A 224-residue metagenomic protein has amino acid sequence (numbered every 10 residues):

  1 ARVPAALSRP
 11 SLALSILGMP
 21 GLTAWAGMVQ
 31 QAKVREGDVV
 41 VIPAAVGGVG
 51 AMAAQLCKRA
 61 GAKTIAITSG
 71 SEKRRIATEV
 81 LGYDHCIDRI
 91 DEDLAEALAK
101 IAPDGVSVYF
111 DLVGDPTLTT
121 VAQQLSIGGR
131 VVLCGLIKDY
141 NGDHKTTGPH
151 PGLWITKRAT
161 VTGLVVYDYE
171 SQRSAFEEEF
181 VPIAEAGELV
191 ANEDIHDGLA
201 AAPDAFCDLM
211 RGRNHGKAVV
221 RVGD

Functional and structural regions predicted by a protein language model:
A1-L7, G18-M19: Glycine-rich phosphate/adenylate-binding loop and adjacent beta-alpha elements of nucleotide- or dinucleotide-binding
S8-S11, K33-V39, P103-V106: Short helix-loop-beta connector
L14-E92: Mid-domain Rossmann-like dinucleotide-binding core that forms the NAD(H)/NADP(H) cofactor-binding site
H85-I90, D194-A201: Short acidic-hydrophobic, aromatic-tinged amphipathic segments that line or gate anion-handling sites
D93-D104: Short amphipathic alpha-helix with an adjacent loop that forms part of the alpha/beta core around
S107-L112: Periplasmic-binding protein-like
P116-L189, I195, V222-D224: Glycine-rich phosphate-binding loop and adjacent beta-alpha segment of Rossmann(oid) nucleotide-cofactor-binding
E188-I195, P203-D224: C-terminal capping/lid region of NAD(P)-dependent oxidoreductase domains
